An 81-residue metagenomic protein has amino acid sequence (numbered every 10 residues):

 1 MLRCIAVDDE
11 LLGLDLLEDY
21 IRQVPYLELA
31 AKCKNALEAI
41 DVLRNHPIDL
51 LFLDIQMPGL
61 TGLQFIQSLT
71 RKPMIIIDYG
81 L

Functional and structural regions predicted by a protein language model:
C4, H46-F52: Active-site beta3 strand of CheY-like receiver
C4, L29-A30, M74-I75: Hydrophobic/aromatic residues located in beta-strands of well-ordered beta-sheets within soluble catalytic
D8, D54: Active-site residues of response regulator receiver
L11-A31: Two-component/phosphorelay signaling modules centered on CheY-like receiver
K32-D41, G62: Helix N-cap/capping motif at the beta->alpha junctions
M57: Receiver (REC) domain active-site loop signature in two-component systems and cognate sites in sensor histidine kinases
Q67, K72-L81: A short, hydrophobic beta-strand element within the central beta-sheet of small alpha/beta folds
